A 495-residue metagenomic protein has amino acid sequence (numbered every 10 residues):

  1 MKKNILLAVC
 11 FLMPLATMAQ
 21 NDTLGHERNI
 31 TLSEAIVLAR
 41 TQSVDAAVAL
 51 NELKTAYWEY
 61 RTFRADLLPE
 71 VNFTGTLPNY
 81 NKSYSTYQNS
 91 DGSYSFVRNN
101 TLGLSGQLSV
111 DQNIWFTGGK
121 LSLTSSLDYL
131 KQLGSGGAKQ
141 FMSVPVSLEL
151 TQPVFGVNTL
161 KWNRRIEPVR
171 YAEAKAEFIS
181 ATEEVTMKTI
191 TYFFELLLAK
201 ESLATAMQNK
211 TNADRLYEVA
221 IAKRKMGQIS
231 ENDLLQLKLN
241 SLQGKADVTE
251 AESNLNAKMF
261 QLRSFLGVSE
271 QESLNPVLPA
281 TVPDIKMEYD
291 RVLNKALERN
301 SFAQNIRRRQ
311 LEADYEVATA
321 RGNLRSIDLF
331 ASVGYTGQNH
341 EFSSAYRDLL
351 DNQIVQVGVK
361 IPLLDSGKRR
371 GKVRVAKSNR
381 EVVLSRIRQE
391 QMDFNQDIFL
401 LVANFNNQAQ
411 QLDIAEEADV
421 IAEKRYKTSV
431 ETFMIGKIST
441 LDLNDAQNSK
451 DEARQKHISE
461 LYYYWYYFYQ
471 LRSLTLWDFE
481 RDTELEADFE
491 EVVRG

Functional and structural regions predicted by a protein language model:
M1-N4: Positively charged n-region of N-terminal signal peptides that target proteins for export
L6-L7, Q20-H26, N72, N79-N81 (+2 more regions): Acidic, low-complexity, intrinsically disordered peripheral segments
C10-M18: Hydrophobic h-region of N-terminal signal peptides that target proteins for export in Gram-negative bacteria
N21, G25, I30, R165-K295 (+3 more regions): Periplasmic alpha-helical coiled-coil/stalk elements that build and connect Gram-negative outer-membrane
R40-F155, V268, L293-K368, Q396 (+1 more regions): A small-residue-enriched
V48-F63, A181, V185-M207, R215-Y217 (+6 more regions): Amphipathic alpha-helical coiled-coil segments
G156-N163: Short, polar/flexible loop-turn hinges at active-site or ligand-entry regions and domain interfaces
A251, S301, V383, E460: Metallo-beta-lactamase
